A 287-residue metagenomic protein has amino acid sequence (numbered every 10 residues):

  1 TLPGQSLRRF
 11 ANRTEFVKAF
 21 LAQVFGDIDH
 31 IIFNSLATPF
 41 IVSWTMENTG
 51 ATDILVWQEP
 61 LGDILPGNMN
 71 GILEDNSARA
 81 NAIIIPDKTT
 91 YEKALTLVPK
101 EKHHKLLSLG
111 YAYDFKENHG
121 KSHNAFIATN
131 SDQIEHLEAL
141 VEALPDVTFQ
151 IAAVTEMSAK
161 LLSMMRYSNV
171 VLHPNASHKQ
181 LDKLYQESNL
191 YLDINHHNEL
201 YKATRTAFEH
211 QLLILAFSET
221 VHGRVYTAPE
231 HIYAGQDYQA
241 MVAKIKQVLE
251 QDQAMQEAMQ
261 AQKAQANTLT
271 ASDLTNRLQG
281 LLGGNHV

Functional and structural regions predicted by a protein language model:
K18-D27, L61-I83: Membrane-proximal helix-turn-helix segments that form the acceptor-binding/catalytic region of lipid-linked
H30-I32, T45-I64, I84: Active-site proximal beta-strand in glycosyltransferases
F33-T38: Short His-centered aromatic/hydrophobic patch
G67, L73, A78-K102, K160: A short, active-site helix/loop in glycosyltransferases that binds the activated sugar's phosphate group
A112, G120-S163: Conserved catalytic-core segment of nucleotide-activated headgroup transferases in glycan assembly
V154-M157, V170-L184, N198-L200: Conserved active-site histidine-acidic residue motif and adjacent donor-binding/catalytic loop of glycosyltransferases
Q186-E199, L212: Acidic donor-binding loop of glycosyltransferase active sites
Q236, E250-G283: A charged, aromatic-enriched C-terminal amphipathic alpha-helix characteristic of glycosyltransferases across folds
